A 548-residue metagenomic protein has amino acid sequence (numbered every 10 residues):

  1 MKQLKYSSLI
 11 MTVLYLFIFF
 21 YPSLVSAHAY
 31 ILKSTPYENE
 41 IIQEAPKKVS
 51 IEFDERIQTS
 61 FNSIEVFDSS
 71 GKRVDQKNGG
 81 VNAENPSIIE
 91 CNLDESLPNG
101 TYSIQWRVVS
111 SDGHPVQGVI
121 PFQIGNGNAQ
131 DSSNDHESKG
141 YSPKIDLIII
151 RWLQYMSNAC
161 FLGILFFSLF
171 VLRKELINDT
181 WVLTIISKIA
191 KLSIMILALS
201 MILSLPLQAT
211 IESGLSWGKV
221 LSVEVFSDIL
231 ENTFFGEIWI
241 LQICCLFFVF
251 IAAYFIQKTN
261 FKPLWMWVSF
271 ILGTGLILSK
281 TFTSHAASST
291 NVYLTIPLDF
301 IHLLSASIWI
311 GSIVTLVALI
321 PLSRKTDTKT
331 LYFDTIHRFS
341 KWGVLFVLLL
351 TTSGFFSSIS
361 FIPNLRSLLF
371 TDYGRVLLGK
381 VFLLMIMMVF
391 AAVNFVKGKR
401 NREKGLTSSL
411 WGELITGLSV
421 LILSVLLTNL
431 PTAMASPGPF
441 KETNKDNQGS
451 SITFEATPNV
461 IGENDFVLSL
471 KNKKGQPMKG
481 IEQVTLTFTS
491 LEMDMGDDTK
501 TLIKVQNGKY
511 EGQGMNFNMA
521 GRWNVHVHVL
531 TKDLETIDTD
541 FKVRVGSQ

Functional and structural regions predicted by a protein language model:
L4-A27, V420, S424: Sec-dependent N-terminal signal peptides of Gram-positive bacterial secreted proteins and lipoproteins
P22-L24, Y30, E52, T59-F67 (+6 more regions): Polytopic transmembrane helical bundles with strong interfacial aromatic enrichment
A29-T35: Proline-enriched interdomain boundary motifs that mark the N-terminal boundary and often initiate the first structured
Y37-I42, D54-R56, V81-A83: Terminal hydrophobic membrane-targeting helix
E40-A45, P458-G462: Short, solvent-exposed loop/linker segments at the N-terminal edge of repeated beta-sheet extracellular domains
A45-K47, N62-I64, S70: Extracytoplasmic copper-binding redox domains, predominantly the cupredoxin/blue-copper superfamily
